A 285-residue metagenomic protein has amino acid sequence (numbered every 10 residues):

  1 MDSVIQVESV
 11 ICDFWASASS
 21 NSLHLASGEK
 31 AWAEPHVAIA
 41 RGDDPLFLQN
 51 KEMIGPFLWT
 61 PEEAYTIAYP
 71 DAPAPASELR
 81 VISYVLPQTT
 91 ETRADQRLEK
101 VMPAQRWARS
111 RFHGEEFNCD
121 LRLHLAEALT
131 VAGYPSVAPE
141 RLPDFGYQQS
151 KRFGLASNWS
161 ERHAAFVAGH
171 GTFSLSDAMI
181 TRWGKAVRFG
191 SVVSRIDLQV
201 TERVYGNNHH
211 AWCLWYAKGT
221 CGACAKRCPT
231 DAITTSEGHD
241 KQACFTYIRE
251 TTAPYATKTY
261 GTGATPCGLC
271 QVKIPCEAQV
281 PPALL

Functional and structural regions predicted by a protein language model:
M1-R111: Non-catalytic, usually N-terminal nucleic-acid engagement modules in DNA/RNA processing proteins
K100-L285: Catalytic cores of enzyme domains
